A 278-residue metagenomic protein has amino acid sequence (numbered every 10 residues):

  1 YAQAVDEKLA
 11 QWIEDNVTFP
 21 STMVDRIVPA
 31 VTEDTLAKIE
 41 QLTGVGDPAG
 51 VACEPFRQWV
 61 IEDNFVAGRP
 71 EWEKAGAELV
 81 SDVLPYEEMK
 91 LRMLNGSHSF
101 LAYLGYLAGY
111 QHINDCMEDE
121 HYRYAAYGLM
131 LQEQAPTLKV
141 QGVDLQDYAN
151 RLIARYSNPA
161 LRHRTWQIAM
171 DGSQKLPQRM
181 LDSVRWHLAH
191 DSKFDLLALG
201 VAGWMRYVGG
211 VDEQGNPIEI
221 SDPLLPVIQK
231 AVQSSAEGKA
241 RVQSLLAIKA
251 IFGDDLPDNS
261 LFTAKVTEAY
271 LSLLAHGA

Functional and structural regions predicted by a protein language model:
Y1-A278: Substrate/ligand-engaging "lid" and interaction regions
